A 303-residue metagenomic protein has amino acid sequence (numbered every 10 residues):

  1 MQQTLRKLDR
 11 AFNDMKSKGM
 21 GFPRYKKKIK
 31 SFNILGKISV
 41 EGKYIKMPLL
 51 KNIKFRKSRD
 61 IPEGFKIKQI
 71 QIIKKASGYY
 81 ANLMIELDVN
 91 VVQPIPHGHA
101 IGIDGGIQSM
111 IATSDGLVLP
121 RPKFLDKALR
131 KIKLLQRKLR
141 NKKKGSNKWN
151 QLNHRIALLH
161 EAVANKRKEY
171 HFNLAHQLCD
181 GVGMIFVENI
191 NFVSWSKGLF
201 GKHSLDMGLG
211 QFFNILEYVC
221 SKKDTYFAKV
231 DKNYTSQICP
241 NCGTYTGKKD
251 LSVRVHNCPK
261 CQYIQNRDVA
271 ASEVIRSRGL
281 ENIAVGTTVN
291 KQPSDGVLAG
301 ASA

Functional and structural regions predicted by a protein language model:
M1-I73: Acidic carboxylate diad motif detector
K7, A11-D14, L135-K138, Q177 (+5 more regions): Generic, well-ordered alpha-helical scaffold segments in large soluble proteins
E41, K75-A76, S114-L117, C242 (+1 more regions): Short acidic-glycine loop/turn motifs at beta-strand connectors
K43-P48, Y79-M84, H256: Generic recognition of long tandem-repeat/solenoid scaffolds
P48-K66, P94-H97, V118-F124, I264-R267: Short amphipathic beta-strand/extended segments with alternating polar/hydrophobic composition
I67-Q69, K75-F213, A284-A303: Substrate-contacting helices/loops that form the catalytic groove of nucleic-acid and nucleotide-polymer processing
V92, H203, M207-A303: Positively charged, low-complexity nucleic-acid-binding target-recognition regions
